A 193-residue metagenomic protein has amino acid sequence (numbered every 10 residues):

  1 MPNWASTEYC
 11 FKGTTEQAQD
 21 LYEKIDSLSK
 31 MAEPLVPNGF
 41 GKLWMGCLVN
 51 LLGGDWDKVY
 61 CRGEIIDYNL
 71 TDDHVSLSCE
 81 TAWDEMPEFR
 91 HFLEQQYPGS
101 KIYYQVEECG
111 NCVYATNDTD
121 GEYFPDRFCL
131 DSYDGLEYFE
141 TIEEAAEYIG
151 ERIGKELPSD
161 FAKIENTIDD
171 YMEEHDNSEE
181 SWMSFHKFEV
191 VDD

Functional and structural regions predicted by a protein language model:
M1-D193: Intrinsic low-complexity, intrinsically disordered or marginally ordered coil/linker segments
